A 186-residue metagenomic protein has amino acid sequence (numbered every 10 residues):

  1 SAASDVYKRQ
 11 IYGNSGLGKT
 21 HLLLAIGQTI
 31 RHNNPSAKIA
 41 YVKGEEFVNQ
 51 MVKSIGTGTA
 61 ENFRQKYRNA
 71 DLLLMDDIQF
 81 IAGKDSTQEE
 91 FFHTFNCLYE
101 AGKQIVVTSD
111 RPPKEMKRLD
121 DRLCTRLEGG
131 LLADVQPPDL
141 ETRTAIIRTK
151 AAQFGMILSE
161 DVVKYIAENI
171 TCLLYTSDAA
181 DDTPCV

Functional and structural regions predicted by a protein language model:
A2-Y7, A179-D182, V186: Short, small-residue-biased leader/transition segments that mark boundaries at the very start of proteins
K8-L22: Walker A/P-loop nucleotide-binding motif
A40-N69: Short glycine-rich substrate-engagement loop in P-loop NTPases that contacts/grips substrate
E89-V107, R122-T125: Conserved catalytic/switch belt of AAA+ P-loop NTPases
P113-R126: Short regulatory helix/loop adjacent to the ATP-binding pocket of P-loop NTPases
G130, T144-I157: Conserved AAA+ ATPase "sensor/coupling" helix adjacent to the nucleotide-binding pocket
G130-E141: Conserved AAA+ ATPase "SRH/arginine-finger" region at the nucleotide-binding site
I157-N169: Short conserved motifs of the RecA-like P-loop NTPase core
